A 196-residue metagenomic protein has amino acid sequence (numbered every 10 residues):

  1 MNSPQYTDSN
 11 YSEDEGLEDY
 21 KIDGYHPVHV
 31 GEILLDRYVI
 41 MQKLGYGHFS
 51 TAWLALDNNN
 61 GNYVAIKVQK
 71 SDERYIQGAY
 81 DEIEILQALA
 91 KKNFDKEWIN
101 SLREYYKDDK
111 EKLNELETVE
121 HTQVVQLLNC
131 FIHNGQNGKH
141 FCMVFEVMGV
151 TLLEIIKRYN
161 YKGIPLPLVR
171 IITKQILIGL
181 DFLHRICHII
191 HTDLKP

Functional and structural regions predicted by a protein language model:
M1-I33: Juxta-kinase regulatory segment immediately upstream of eukaryotic protein kinase catalytic domains
V30, T51-K70: Glycine-rich ATP phosphate-binding loop
I40-H48, A52: Protein kinase glycine-rich loop
L44, Q69, V125-N134, M148: Residues forming the ATP-binding cleft of Hanks-type serine/threonine protein kinase domains
K67-Y75, A90: Conserved protein-kinase N-lobe ATP-binding Lys motif
Y80-Q87: AlphaC helix of the eukaryotic protein kinase fold
I99-F141: Short beta-strand micro-motifs within the conserved protein kinase catalytic domain, predominantly in the N-lobe
K139-C142, V147-P196: Conserved alphaE helix
